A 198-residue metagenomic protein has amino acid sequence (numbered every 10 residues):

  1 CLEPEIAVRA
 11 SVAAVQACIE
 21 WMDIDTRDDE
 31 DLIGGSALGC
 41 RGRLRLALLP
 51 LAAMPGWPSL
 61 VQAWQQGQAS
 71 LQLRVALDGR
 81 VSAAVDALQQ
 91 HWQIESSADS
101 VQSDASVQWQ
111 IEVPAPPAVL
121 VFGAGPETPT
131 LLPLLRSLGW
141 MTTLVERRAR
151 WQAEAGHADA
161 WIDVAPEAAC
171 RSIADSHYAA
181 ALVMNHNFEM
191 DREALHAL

Functional and structural regions predicted by a protein language model:
C1-D163, A179-A180: Segments forming oxygen-rich coordination pockets for charged ligands
L51, F188-E189: Short, surface-exposed acidic/glycine-rich loop or hinge patches that mediate macromolecular interfaces
I111-E112, I173-A174, L198: Structural motif
P126, E189-M190: Short alpha-helical
P166-E167, R192: Structural motif corresponding to alpha-helix initiation and N-cap regions
E167-H177: Short amphipathic alpha-helix with an adjacent loop that forms part of the alpha/beta core around
M184-H186: Glycine-rich, N-terminal phosphate-binding loop of Rossmann-like dinucleotide-binding domains
M190-L198: Rossmann-fold NAD(P) dinucleotide-binding segment
